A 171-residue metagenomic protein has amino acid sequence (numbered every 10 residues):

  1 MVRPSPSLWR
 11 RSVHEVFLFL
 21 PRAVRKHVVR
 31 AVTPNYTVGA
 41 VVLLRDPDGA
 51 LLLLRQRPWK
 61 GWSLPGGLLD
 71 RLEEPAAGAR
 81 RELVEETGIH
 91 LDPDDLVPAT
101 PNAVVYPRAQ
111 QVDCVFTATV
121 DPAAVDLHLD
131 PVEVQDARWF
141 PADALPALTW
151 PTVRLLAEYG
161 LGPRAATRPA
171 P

Functional and structural regions predicted by a protein language model:
V2-V41: Acidic, metal-coordinating catalytic segment for phosphate/diphosphate chemistry, firing primarily on the Nudix
S5, K60-W62, P131-P171: Nudix hydrolase/Nudix homology domain
R30-P34, P107, L129: Short Gly/Pro-enriched turn/cap motifs at secondary-structure boundaries
V38-A40, G49, V112-C114, Q135: Change "...and in nucleic-acid phosphodiester-cleaving endonucleases..." to "...and in nucleic-acid processing enzymes
L44, V115-T119, R138-P141: Short, well-ordered beta-strand micro-motif
D46-E85: Conserved Nudix-box catalytic region and its N-terminal flanking loop in Nudix hydrolases and closely related
H90-T100: A short coil-to-beta-strand element that immediately follows conserved catalytic motifs
N102-D126: Active-site-adjacent beta-strand/loop module that shapes the phosphate/pyrophosphate-binding cleft
